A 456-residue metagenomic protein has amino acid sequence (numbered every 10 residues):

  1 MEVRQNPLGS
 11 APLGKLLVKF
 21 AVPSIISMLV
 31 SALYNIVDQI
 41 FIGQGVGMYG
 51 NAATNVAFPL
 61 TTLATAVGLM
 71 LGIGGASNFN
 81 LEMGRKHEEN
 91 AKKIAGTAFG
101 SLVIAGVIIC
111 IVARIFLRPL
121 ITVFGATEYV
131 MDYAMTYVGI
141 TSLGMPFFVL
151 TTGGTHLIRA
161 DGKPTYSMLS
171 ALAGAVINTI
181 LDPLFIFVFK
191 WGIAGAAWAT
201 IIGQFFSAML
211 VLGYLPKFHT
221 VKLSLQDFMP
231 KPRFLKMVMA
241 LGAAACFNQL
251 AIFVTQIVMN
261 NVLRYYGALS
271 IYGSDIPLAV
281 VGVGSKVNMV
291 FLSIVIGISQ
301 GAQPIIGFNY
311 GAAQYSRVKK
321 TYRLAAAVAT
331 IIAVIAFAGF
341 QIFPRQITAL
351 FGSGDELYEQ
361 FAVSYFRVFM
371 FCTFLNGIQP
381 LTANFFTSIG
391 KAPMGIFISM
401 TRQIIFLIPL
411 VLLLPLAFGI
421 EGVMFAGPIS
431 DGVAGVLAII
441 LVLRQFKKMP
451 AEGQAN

Functional and structural regions predicted by a protein language model:
M1-A21, F79-P146, V188-A243, I306-C372 (+1 more regions): Short alpha-helical transmembrane segments in multi-pass integral membrane proteins
S10, G14-L33, V37, L60-V67 (+6 more regions): Residue-level signal for short hydrophobic patches within transmembrane helices of multi-pass membrane transporters
K19-D38, I140, G174, G203-S207 (+1 more regions): Transmembrane helical elements of multi-pass membrane transporters/channels
L33-N51, I121-E128, L184-W191, F253-V283 (+4 more regions): Helix-terminus/linker motif at the lipid-water interface of multi-pass membrane proteins
M48-P59, A134, V138, A197 (+2 more regions): Small-residue hotspots at the loop-to-helix junctions and early N-terminal turns of transmembrane alpha-helices
N51-I111, F148-S167, V280-A338, I342-P344 (+1 more regions): Small-residue-rich hydrophobic transmembrane alpha-helices
L63-A66, N178-P183, A208-L212, V290 (+3 more regions): Hydrophobic transmembrane alpha-helices of multi-pass small-molecule transporters
G72, T141-R159, S167-A175, A196-M209 (+4 more regions): Short runs within selected transmembrane alpha-helices of multi-pass transporters and secretion channels
